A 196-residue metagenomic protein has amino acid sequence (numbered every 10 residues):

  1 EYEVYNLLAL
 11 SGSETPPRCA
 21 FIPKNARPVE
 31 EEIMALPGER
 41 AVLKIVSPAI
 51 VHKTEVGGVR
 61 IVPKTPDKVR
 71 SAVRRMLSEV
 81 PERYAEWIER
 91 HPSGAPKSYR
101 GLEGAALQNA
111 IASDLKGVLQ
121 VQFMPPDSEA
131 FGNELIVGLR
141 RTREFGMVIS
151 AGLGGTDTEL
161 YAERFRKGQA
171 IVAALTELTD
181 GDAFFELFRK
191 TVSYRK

Functional and structural regions predicted by a protein language model:
E1-K196: ATP-dependent carboxylate/acyl-activation modules
